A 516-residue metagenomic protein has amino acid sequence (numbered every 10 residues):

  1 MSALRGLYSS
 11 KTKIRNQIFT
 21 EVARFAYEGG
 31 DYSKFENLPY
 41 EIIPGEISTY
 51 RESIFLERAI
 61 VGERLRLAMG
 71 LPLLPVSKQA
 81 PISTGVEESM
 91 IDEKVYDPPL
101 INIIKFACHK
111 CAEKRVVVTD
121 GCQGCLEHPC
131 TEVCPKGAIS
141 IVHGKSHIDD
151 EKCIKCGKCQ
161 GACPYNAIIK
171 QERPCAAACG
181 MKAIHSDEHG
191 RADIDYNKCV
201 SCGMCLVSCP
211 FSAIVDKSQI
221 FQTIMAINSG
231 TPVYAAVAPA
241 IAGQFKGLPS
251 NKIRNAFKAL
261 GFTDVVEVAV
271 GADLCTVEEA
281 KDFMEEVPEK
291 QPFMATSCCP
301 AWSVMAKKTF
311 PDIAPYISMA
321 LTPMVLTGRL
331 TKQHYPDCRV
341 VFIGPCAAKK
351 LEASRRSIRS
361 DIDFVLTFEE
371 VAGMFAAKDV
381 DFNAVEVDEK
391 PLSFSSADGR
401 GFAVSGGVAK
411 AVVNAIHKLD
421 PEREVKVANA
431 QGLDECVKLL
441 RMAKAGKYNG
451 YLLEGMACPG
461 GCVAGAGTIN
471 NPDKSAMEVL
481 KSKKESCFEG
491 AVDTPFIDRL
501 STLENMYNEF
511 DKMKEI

Functional and structural regions predicted by a protein language model:
M1-V76, D216-I516: Iron-sulfur-associated redox domains of electron-transfer enzymes in respiratory and anaerobic energy metabolism
S77-L100, Q222: Conserved oxyanion/phosphate-binding beta-strand-loop segments in alpha/beta enzyme cores
M90-T119, K136-G137: N-terminal [4Fe-4S]-dependent radical SAM core
I101, K105-R115, C125-C130, C156-C159 (+3 more regions): Cysteine-cluster motifs in flexible loop/terminal segments that predominantly coordinate metals
H109-V117, S140-K145, S186, M204-L206 (+4 more regions): Gly-rich Lys/Arg/Thr-decorated short loops/hinges at beta-loop-alpha junctions or inter-strand turns that position
C125, I154, K170, V200 (+3 more regions): Residue-level recognition of alpha-helix initiation/capping sites
E127-D150, K158-D195, V200, M204-Q219: Iron-sulfur cluster-binding cysteine motifs and their immediate structural context in ferredoxin-like electron-transfer
